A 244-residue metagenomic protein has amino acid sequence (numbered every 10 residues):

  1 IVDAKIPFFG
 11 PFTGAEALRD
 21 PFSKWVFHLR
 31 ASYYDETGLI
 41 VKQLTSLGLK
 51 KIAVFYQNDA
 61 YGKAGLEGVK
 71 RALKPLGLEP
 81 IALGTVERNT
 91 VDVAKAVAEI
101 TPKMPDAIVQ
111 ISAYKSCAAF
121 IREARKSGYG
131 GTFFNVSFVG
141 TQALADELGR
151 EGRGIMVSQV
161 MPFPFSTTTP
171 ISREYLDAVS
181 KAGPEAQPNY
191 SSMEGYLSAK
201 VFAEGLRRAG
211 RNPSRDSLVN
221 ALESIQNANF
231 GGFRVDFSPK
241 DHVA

Functional and structural regions predicted by a protein language model:
I1-D3, P105-S127, S198-A199: Hydrophobic alpha-helical
I1-G84, T132-V157: Extracytoplasmic ligand/sensor domains, especially the bilobed periplasmic-binding protein
Y34-L39, T85-I100, T167: Structural motif
E36, G65, S116, I171 (+1 more regions): Catalytic-loop motifs flanking and including active-site residues across diverse enzymes
L47, K103-M104: Active-site charged/polar residues at nucleotide-handling catalytic sites that mediate phosphoryl, nucleotidyl
F55-K63, S112-K115, P164, Q187-E194: Extracytoplasmic "Venus flytrap"
I121-Y196: Extracellular/periplasmic periplasmic-binding protein-like sensory domains
V179-M193, A203-A244: Segments of small-molecule ligand-sensing domains
